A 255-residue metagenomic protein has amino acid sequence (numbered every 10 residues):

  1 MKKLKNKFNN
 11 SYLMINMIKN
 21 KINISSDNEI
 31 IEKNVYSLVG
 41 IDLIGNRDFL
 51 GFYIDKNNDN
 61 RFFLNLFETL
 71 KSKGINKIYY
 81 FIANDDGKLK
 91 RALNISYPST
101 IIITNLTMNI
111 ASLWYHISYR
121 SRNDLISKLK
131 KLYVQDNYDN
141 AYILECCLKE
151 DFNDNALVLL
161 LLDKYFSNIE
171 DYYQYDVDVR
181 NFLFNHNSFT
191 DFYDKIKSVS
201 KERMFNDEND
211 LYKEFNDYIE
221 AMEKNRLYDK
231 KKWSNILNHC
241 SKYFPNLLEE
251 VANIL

Functional and structural regions predicted by a protein language model:
M1-Y80, S188-F189: RNase H-like nuclease fold core
N23-S25, K88-A92, S112-W114: Switch/connector loops and helix/strand junctions flanking conserved nucleotide-binding motifs in nucleotide-processing
D42, N46, L70-I75, R91-L106: A short alpha->loop->secondary-structure connector
R61, G87-R91, L160: Alpha-helical elements of the RecA-like P-loop NTPase motor core of helicases
N84, L161-E170, K232-K242: A glycine-rich phosphate-binding loop feature that marks nucleotide/adenosyl-phosphate handling sites
N94-D191, E202-F205, E223-L227: Extended amphipathic alpha-helical interaction segments
I196-L255: Basic, amphipathic alpha-helical segments enriched in Lys/Arg and hydrophobic/aromatic residues
